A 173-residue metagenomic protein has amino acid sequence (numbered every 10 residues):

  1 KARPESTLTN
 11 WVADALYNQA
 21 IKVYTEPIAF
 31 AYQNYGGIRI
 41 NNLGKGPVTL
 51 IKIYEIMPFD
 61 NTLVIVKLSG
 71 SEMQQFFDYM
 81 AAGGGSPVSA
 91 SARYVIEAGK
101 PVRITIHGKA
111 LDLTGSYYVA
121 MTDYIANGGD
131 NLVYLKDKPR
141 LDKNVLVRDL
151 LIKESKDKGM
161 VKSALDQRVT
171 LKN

Functional and structural regions predicted by a protein language model:
K1-R3: Glycine-rich phosphate/diphosphate-binding loops and the adjacent beta-loop-alpha structural elements that coordinate
S6, N10-N173: Feature captures C-terminal
